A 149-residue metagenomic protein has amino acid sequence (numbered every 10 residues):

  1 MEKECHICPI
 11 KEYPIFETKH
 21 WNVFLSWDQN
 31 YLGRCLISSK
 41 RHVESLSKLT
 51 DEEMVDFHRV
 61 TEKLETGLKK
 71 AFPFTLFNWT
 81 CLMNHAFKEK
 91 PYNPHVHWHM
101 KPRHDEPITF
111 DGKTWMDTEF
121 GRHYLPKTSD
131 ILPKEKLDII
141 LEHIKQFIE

Functional and structural regions predicted by a protein language model:
M1-E149: HIT superfamily nucleotide-processing domains
